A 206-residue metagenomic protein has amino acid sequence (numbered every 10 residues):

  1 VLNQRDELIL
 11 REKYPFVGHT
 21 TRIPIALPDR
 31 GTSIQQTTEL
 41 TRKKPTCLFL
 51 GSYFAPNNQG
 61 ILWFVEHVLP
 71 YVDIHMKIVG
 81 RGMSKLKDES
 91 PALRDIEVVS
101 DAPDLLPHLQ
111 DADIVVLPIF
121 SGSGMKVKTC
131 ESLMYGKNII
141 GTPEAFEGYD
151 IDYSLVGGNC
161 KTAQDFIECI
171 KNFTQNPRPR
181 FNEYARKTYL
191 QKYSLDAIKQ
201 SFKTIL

Functional and structural regions predicted by a protein language model:
V1-N3, I25, V79, T142: Replace "coordinates the UDP/GDP/TDP-sugar" with "coordinates nucleotide-activated sugar donors
E12, T21-D111: Conserved catalytic-core segment of nucleotide-activated headgroup transferases in glycan assembly
S100, L117-S123, E144: Short Ser/Thr-rich beta->loop micro-motif in glycosyltransferases that lines and helps position the nucleotide-sugar
I114, K128-M134, N138-T142: Short hydrophobic beta-strand element within catalytic cores of glycosyltransferases and related nucleotide-activated
M125, G141-P143, K161: Conserved acidic donor-binding loop of glycosyltransferase catalytic domains
P143-N159: Short acidic/histidine- and often glycine-rich active-site loop of Leloir-type glycosyltransferases that engages
S154-Q164, K171-R178: Conserved acidic donor-binding segment of nucleotide-sugar-dependent glycosyltransferases
P177-L206: A charged, aromatic-enriched C-terminal amphipathic alpha-helix characteristic of glycosyltransferases across folds
